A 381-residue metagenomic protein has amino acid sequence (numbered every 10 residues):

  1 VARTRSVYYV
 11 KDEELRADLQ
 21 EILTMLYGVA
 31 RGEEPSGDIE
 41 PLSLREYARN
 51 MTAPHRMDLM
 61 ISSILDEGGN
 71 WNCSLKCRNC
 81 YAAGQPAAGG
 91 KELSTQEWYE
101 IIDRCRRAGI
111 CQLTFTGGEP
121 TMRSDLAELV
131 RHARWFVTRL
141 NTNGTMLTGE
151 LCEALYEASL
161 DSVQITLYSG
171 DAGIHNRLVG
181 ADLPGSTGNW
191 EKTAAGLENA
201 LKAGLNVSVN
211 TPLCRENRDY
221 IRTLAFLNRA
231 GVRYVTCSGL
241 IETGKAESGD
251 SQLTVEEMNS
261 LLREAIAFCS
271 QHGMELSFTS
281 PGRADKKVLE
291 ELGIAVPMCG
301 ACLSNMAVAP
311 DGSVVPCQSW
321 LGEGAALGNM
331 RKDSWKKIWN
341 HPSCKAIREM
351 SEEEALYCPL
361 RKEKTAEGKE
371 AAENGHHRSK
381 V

Functional and structural regions predicted by a protein language model:
V1-E13: Short amphipathic alpha-helical interface segments
Y8-K11, D18-E21, V29-S162: Conserved alpha-helical substructure of the radical SAM core
K11-E14, M25, R45, S313-V381: Flexible mid-to-C-terminal extensions adjoining Fe-S/redox cofactors in radical SAM and related proteins
P35-R56, T279-V288, A326-C344: Short, charged low-complexity linear segments at domain edges
L65, C73, C77-C80, C299-C302 (+2 more regions): Short cysteine clusters
L65-D66, N70-C73, L292, P310 (+1 more regions): Residue-level signal for mature regions of secreted extracellular proteins and peptides
N79, A83-P86, N305-V308, E323 (+1 more regions): Secreted/processed peptides and extracellular or luminal domains of membrane proteins
Y156-D161, T166-A301, N305, P310-V314 (+1 more regions): Radical SAM enzyme [4Fe-4S]-AdoMet core and its adjacent flexible, acidic and glycine-rich loops/tails across
